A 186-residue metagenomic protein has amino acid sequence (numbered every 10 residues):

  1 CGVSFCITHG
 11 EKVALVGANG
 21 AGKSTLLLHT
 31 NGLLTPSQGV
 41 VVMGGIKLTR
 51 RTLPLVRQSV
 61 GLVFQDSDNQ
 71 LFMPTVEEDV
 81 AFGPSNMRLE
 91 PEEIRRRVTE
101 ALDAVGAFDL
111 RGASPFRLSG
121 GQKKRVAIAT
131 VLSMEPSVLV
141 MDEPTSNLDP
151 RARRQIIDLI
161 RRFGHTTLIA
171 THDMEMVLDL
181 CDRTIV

Functional and structural regions predicted by a protein language model:
V16-A18: The feature captures the beta-strand-to-loop junction immediately N-terminal to the Walker
N31: Helix-to-loop junction immediately C-terminal to a conserved catalytic motif
G39-K47, V56: Conserved ABC transporter NBD signature motif
E92-L110: Conserved ABC ATPase "signature" region
S114-L118, Q122: Conserved ABC ATPase signature
L139-D142: Catalytic Walker B motif of ABC-type/P-loop ATPase nucleotide-binding domains
T171-H172: H-loop/switch region of ABC-family ATPase nucleotide-binding domains
